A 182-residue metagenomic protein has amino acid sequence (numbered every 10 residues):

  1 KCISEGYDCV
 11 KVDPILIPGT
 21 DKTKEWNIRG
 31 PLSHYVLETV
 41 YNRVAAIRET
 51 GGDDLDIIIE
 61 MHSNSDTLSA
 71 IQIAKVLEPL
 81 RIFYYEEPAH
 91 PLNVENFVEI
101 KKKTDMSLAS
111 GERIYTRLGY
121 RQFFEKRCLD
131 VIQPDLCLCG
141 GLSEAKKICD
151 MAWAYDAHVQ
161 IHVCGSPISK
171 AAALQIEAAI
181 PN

Functional and structural regions predicted by a protein language model:
K1-V98, K103: Metal-dependent enolase-superfamily TIM-barrel catalytic cores that perform enediolate-based chemistry
K75-Y84, H90-N182: Shared catalytic-loop signature of beta/alpha-barrel
